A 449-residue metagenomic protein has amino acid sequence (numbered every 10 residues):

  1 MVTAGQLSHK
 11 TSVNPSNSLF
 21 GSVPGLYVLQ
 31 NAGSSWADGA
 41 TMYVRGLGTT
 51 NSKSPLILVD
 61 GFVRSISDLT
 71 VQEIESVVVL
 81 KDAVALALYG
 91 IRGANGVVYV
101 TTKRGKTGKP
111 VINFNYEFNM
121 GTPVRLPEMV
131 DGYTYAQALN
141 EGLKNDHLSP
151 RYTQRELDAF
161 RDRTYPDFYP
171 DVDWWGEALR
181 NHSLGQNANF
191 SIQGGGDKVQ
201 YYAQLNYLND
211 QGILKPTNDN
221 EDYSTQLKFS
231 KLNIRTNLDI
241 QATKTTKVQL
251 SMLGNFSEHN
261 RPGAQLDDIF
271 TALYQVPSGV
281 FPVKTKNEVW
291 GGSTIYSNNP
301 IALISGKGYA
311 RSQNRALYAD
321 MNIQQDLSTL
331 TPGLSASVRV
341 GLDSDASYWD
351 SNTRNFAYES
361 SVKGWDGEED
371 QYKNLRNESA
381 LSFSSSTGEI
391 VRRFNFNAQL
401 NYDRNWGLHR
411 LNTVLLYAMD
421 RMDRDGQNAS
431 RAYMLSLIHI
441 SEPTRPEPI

Functional and structural regions predicted by a protein language model:
M1-I234, K247-V248: Short, small/polar-rich motifs associated with maturation and membrane association, primarily at protein termini
G46, T102, F114, F190-G196 (+4 more regions): Residues on the lipid-exposed face of transmembrane beta-strands in outer-membrane beta-barrel proteins
V84, W175-A178, D219-S224, N237 (+4 more regions): Extracellular loop and loop/strand-boundary signature of outer-membrane beta-barrel proteins
I112-F114, Y201-A203, V248-L250, L334-V340 (+1 more regions): Transmembrane beta-strands of outer-membrane beta-barrel proteins
P123-R125, P166-N206, D210-L214, T225-N298 (+5 more regions): Flexible loop and strand-edge segments within Gram-negative outer membrane beta-barrel domains
R125-W175, Q275-S305, N352-R393: Flexible glycine-rich, low-complexity coil/linker segments exposed to the extracellular/periplasmic environment
L208-K231, G263, A316, T329-S436: Small-side-chain secondary-structure face that scaffolds active or pore-lining regions
I438-I449: Single conserved hydrophobic/aromatic residue that forms the stacking wall/gate of nucleotide- or nucleobase-binding
